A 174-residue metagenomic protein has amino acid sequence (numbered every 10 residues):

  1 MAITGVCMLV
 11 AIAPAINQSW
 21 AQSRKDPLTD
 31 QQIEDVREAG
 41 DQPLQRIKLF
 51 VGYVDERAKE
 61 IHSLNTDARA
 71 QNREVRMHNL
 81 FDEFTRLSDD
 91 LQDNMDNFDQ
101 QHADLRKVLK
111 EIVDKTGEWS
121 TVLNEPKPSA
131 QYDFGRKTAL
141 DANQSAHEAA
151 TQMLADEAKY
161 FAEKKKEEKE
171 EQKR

Functional and structural regions predicted by a protein language model:
A2-A15: Bacterial N-terminal signal peptides
S19-R174: Long, charged/polar, soluble alpha-helical segments
